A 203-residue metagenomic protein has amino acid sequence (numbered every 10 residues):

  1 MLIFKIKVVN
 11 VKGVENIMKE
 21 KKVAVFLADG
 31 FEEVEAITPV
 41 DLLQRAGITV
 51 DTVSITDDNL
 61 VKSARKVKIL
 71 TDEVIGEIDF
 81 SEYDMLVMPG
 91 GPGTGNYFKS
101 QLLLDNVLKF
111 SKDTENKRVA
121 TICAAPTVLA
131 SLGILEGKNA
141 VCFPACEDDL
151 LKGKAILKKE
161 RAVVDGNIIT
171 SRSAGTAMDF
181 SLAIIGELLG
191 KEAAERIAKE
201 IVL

Functional and structural regions predicted by a protein language model:
I3-I17: Short, Lys/Arg-enriched N-terminal segments with co-localized hydrophobic residues within the first ~10-30 amino acids
K22-F26, F31, L42-S54, T71-L203: Active-site-adjacent pocket-lining segments in enzyme domains
F31-E35, L60: Short N-terminal binding/cap micro-motifs at the start of the first secondary-structure element
V53-V61: NAD(P)-binding Rossmann-fold cofactor-contacting core
V61-S63, V163: Hydrophobic beta-strand core residues of beta-sandwich domains
S63-D72: A cross-family phosphate/adenosyl-ligand binding-site feature
